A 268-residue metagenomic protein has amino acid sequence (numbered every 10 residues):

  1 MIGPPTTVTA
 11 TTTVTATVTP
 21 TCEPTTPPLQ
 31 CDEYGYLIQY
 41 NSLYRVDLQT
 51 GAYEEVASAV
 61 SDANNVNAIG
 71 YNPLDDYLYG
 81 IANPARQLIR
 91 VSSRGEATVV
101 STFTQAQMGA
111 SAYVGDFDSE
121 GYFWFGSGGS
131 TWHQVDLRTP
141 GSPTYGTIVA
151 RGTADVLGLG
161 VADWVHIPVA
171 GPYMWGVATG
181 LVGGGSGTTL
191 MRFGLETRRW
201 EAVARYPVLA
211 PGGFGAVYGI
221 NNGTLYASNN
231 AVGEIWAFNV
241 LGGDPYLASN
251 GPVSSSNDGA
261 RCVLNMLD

Functional and structural regions predicted by a protein language model:
P5-T21: Extracellular mucin-like PTS domains
P20-V56: An edge-strand/N-cap motif at the start of beta-rich repeat modules
E23-P28, A63-L74, Q105-E120, A154-V169 (+2 more regions): Repeated scaffold domains used in trafficking and secretory/extracellular systems, primarily beta-propellers
Y34-I38, Y77-G80, Y122-G126, Y173-G176 (+1 more regions): Conserved beta-propeller blade signature
Y40-D47, A85-S92, Y122, G129-D136 (+2 more regions): Structural motif
L48-G51, V91-E96, D136-S142, G194-R198 (+1 more regions): Short loop/turn segments that connect beta-strands within beta-propeller blades
A52-V60, A97-Q105, T144-D155, R199-V208 (+1 more regions): A short beta-strand motif characteristic of beta-propeller blades
S228-D268: Blade-level signature of beta-propeller repeat domains, shared across WD40, Kelch, NHL, RCC1 and BNR/Asp-box propellers
